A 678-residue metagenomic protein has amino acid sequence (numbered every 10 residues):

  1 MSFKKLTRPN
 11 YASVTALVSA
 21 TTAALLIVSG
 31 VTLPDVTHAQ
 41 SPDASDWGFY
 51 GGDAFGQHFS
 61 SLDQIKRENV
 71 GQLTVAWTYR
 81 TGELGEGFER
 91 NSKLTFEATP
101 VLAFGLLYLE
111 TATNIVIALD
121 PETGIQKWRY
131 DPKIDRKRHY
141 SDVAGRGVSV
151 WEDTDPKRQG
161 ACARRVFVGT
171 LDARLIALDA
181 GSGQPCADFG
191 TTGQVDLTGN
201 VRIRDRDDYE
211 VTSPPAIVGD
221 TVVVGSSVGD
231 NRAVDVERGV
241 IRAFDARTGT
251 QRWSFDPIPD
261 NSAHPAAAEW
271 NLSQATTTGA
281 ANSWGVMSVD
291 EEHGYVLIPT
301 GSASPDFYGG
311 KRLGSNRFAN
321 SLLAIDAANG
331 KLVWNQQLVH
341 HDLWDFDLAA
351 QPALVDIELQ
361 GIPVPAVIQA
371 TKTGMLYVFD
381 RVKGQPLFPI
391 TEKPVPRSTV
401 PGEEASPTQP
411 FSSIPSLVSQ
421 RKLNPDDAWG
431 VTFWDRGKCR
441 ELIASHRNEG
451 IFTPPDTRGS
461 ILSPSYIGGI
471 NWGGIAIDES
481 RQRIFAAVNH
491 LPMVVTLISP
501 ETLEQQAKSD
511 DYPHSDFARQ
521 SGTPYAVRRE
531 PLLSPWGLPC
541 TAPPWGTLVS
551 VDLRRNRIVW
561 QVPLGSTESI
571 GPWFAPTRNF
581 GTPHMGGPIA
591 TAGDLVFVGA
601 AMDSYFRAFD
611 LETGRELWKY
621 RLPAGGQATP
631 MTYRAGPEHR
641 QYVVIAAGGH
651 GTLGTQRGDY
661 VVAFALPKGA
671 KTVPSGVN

Functional and structural regions predicted by a protein language model:
M1-V14: N-terminal secretory signal peptides that target proteins for export/translocation
T15-T32: Bacterial N-terminal signal peptides
Q40-L84, T99-L102, V549: Mature N-terminal segment immediately following signal peptide/propeptide cleavage in secreted/periplasmic
W47-G51, S92-T113, Y140-R174, D207-A233 (+11 more regions): Repeat-blade elements of multi-bladed beta-propeller folds
Q57-I65, A173-A180, V236, G314 (+2 more regions): Short aromatic-glycine motifs in intrinsically disordered, low-complexity regions
G71-L84, V116-R138, E152-K157, L175-R206 (+9 more regions): Extracytoplasmic/lumenal domain signature
Q409, S413-L491, P500-L503, T547-S550: Long, low-complexity segments enriched in small/aliphatic residues
